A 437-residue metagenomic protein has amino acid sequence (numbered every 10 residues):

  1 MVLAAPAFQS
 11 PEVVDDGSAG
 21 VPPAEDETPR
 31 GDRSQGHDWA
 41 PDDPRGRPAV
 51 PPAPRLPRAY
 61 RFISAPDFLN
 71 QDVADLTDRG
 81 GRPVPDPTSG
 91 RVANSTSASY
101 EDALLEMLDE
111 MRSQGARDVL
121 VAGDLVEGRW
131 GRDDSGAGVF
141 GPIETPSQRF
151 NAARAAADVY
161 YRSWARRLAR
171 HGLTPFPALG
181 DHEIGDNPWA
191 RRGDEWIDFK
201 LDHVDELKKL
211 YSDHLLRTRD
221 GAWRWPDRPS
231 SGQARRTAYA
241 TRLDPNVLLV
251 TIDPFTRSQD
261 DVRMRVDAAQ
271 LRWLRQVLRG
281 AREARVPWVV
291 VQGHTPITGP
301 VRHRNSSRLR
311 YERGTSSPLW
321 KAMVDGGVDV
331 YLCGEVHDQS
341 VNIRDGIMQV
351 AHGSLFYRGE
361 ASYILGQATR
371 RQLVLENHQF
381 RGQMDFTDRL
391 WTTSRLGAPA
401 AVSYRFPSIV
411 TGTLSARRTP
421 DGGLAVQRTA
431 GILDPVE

Functional and structural regions predicted by a protein language model:
A4-D118, R162, A169-F176, R285-V289 (+2 more regions): Acidic, histidine-bearing metal-coordination/catalytic regions of metal-dependent phosphoesterases
G31, G36-P54, G81-R91, G131-E283 (+4 more regions): Extended active-site neighborhood of metal-dependent phosphoesterases/phosphodiesterases
G36, P54, Y100-D118, A169-R170 (+5 more regions): His/acidic metal-ligating clusters that form di-metal
D67, G123-D124, G180-D181, H294 (+1 more regions): Active-site glycine-centered loops adjacent to acidic/histidine catalytic or metal-binding residues that shape
L69, V126, E183, H337 (+1 more regions): Short, flexible micro-motifs
L69-Q71, L125-G128, F255-Q259, I297-G299: A short, flexible beta-alpha/helix-coil linker loop
D72, T77, G128-D134, G299-V301 (+1 more regions): Short, solvent-exposed loop/turn segments at secondary-structure junctions
V119-A122, E127-G131: Active-site-adjacent substrate/metal-binding segments within catalytic domains of carbohydrate-active enzymes
